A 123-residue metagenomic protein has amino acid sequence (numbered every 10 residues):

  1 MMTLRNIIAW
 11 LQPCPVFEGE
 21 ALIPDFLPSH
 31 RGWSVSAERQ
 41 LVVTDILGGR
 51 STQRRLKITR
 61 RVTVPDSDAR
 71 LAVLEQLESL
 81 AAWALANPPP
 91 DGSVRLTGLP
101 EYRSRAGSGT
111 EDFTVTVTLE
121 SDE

Functional and structural regions predicted by a protein language model:
M1-F26, Q40-E123: Charged, amphipathic alpha-helical segments and their flanking helix caps
R31-R39: Charged, often glycine-rich, active-site loop that binds/positions anionic groups
